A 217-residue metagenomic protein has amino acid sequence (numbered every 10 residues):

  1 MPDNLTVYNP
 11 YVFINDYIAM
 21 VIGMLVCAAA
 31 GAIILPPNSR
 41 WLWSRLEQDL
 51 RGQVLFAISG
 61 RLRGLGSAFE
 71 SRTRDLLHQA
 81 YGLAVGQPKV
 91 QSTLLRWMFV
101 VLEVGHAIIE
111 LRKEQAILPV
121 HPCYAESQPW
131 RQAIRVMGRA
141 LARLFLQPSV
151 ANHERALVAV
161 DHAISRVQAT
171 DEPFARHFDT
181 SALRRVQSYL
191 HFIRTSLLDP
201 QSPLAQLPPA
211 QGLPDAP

Functional and structural regions predicted by a protein language model:
M1-A30: Pore- and pathway-forming membrane helices of multi-pass small-molecule/ion transporters and channels
N9, P36-N38, V100, S127: Alpha-helix initiation/capping motif
Y11, A32-L46: Juxtamembrane/interface segments at transmembrane-helix termini
M24-A28, A32, P36, A57-G60 (+1 more regions): Hydrophobic alpha-helical segments
Q48-L102, A107-P217: Long, hydrophobic alpha-helical segments that serve as membrane-spanning/inserting helices
